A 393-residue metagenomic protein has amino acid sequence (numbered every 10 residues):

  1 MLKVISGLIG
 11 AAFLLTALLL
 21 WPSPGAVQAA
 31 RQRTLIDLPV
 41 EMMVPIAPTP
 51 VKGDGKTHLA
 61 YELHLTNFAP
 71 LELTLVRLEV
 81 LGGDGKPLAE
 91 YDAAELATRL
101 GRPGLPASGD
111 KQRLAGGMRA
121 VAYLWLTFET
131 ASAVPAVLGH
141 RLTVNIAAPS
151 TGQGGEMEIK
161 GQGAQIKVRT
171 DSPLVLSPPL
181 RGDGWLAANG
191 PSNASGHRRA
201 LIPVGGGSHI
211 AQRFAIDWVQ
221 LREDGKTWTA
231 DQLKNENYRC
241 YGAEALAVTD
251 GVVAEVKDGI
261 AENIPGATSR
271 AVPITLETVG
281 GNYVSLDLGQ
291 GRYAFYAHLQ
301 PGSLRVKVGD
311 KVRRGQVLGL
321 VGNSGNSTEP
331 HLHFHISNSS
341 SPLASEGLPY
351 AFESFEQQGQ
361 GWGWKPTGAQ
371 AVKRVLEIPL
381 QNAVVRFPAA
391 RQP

Functional and structural regions predicted by a protein language model:
P45, G55-E62: Short, solvent-exposed loop/turn segments enriched in Ser/Thr/Gly
L65-A69: Asparagine-centered strand-capping/turn motif at beta-strand->loop junctions
P70-S108: The feature marks short-to-medium sequence segments in extracytoplasmic or secretory-pathway proteins
D92-A133: Intrinsically disordered, low-complexity Pro/Gly/Ser/Thr-rich segments with frequent PxxP/GP/PP motifs and embedded
T127-L174: Terminal connector regions
T170-G190, G196-A200, T229, L246 (+4 more regions): Acidic, glycine-rich catalytic/binding loops that coordinate metals and/or anionic ligands
L246, L288, R292-G315: Short histidine-centered loop motifs in beta-beta connectors
D250-Q300: Zn2+-dependent peptidoglycan hydrolase active-site motif and core
